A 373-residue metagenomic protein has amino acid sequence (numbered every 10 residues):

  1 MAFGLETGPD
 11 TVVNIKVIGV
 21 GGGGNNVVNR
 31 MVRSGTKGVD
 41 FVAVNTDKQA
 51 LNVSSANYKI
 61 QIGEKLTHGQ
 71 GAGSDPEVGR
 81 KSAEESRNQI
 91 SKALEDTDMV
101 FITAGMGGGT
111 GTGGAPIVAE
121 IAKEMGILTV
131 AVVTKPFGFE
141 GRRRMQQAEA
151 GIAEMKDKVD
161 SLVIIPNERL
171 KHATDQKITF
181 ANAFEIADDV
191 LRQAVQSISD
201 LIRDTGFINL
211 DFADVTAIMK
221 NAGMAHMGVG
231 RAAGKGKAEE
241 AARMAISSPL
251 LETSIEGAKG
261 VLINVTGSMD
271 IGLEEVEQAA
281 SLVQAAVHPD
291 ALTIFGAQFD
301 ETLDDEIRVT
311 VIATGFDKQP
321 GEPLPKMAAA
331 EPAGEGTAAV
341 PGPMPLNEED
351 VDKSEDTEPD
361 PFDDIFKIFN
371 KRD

Functional and structural regions predicted by a protein language model:
M1-D373: Tubulin/FtsZ superfamily GTPase core signature
